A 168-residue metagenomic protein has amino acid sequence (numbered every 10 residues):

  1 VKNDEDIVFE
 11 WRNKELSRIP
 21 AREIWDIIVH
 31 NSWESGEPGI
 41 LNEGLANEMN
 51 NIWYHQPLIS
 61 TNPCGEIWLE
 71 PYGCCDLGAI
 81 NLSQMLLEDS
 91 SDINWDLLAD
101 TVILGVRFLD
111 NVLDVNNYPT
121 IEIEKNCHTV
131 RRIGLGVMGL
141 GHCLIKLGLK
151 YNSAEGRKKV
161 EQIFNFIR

Functional and structural regions predicted by a protein language model:
V1-S35: Polar, glycine-rich mid-to-C-terminal structural blocks that act as macromolecule-binding/assembly scaffolds
D6-R18, G78-N94, R157-E161: Charged, low-complexity surface segments at secondary-structure and domain boundaries
R18-R22, W95-A99, N165: Generic detection of long, well-ordered alpha-helical segments
W25-D26, A99, R157: Generic structural signal for individual residues within well-ordered alpha-helical segments across diverse proteins
S32-C127, G139-L147: Function-dense linear segments that define catalytic or interfacial modules in macromolecule-processing proteins
E122, T129-R168: Extended, well-ordered alpha-helical scaffold/bundle regions in very large, multi-domain proteins
